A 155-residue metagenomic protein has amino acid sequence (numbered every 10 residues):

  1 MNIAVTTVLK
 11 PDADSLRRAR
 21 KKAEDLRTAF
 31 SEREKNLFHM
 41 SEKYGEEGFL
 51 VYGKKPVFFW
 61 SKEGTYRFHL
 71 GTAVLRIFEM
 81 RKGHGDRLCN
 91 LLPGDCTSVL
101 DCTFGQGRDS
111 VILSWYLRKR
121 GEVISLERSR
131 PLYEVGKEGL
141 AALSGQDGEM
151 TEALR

Functional and structural regions predicted by a protein language model:
M1-I3, R118-V123: Short, surface-exposed connector motifs at secondary-structure boundaries
M1-S98: S-adenosyl-L-methionine
D14, R108, P131: Short alpha-helical
R87, S110, K137-E138: Conserved Radical SAM active-site core
C96-G105, I124: Conserved class I S-adenosyl-L-methionine
Q106-R120: Conserved SAM-binding loop of SAM-dependent methyltransferases across substrates and taxa, primarily the Class I
L126-R155: S-adenosyl-L-methionine
